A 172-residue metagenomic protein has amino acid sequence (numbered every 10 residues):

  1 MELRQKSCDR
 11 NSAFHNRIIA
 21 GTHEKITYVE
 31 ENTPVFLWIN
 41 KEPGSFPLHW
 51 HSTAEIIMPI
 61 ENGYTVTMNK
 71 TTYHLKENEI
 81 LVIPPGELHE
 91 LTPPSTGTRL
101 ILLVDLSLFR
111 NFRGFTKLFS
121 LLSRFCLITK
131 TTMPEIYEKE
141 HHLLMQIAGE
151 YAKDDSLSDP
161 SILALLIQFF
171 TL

Functional and structural regions predicted by a protein language model:
E2-V35, L88-A152, T171-L172: A hydrophobic/aromatic-rich effector-binding and dimerization subdomain of bacterial HTH-type transcriptional regulators
T33-S123, D154-P160: N-terminal regulatory/effector-sensing and dimerization cores that precede helix-turn-helix DNA-binding domains
Y151-I167, T171: All-alpha amphipathic helical-bundle segments outside canonical DNA-binding/catalytic cores that form hydrophobic
